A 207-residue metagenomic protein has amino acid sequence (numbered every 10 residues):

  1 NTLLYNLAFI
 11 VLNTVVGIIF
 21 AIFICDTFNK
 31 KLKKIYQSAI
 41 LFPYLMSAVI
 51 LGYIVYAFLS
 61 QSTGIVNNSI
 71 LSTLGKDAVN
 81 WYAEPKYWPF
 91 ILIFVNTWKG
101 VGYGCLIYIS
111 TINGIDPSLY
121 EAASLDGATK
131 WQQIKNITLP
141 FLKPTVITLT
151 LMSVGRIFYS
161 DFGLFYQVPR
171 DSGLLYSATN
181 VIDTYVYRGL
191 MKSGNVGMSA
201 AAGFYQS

Functional and structural regions predicted by a protein language model:
N1-S207: A structural signal for multi-pass alpha-helical bundles of membrane permease subunits that mediate small-molecule
